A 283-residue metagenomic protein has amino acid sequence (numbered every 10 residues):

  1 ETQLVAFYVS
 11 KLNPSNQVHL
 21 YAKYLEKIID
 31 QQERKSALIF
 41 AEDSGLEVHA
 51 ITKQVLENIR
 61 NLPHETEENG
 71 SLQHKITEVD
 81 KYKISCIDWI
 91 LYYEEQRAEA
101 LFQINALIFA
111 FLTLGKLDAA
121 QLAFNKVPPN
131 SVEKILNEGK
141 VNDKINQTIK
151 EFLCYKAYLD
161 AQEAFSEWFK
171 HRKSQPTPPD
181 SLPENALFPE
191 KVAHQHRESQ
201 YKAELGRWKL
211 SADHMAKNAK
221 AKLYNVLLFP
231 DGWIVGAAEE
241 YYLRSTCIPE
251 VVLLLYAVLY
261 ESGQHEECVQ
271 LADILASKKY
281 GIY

Functional and structural regions predicted by a protein language model:
E1-Y283: Long, low-complexity, largely intrinsically disordered segments of eukaryotic trafficking/secretory proteins
